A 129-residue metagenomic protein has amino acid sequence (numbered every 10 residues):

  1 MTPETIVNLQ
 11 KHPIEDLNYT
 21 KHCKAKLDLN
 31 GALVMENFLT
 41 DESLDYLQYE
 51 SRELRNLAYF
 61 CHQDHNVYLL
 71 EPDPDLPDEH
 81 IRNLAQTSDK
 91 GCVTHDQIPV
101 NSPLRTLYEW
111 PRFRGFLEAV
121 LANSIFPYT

Functional and structural regions predicted by a protein language model:
M1-H80: N-terminal auxiliary "cap/dimerization" subdomain that precedes the catalytic jelly-roll/cupin core of mononuclear
L39, Y46-A58, L76-T129: Signature of the catalytic double-stranded beta-helix
